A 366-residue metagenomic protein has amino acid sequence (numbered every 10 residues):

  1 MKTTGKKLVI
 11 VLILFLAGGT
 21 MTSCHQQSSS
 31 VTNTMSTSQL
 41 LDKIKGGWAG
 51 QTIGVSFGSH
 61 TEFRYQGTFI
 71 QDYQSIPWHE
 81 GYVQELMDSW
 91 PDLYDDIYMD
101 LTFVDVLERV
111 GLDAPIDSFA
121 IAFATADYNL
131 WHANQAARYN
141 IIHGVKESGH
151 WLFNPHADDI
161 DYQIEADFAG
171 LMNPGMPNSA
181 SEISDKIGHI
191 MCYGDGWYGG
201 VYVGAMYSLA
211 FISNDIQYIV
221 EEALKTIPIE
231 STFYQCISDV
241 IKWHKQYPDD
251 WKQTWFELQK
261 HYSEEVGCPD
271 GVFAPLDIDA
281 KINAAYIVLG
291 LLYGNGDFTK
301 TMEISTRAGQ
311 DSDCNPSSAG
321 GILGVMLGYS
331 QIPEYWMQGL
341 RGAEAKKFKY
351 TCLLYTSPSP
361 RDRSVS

Functional and structural regions predicted by a protein language model:
K2-V9: Bacterial N-terminal signal peptides that target proteins for export
V11-G19: Bacterial N-terminal signal peptides
T22-S23: C-terminal motif of bacterial Sec signal peptides marking the signal peptidase cleavage site
L41, A49, M99, V104-V201 (+1 more regions): Active-site cavity-forming subdomains of large catalytic enzyme subunits
H60-W90, I97: Active-site-surrounding "flap" and adjacent substrate/cofactor-binding loops of secreted or lumenal enzymes, prototyped
H150-A157, L171, M176, H189 (+1 more regions): Accessory "access/gating" subregions that flank catalytic or transport cores
L291-L354: Catalytic phosphate/nucleotide-handling subdomain of diverse soluble enzymes
Y355-P360: Conserved small/polar residues in nucleotide/adenosyl-binding loops
